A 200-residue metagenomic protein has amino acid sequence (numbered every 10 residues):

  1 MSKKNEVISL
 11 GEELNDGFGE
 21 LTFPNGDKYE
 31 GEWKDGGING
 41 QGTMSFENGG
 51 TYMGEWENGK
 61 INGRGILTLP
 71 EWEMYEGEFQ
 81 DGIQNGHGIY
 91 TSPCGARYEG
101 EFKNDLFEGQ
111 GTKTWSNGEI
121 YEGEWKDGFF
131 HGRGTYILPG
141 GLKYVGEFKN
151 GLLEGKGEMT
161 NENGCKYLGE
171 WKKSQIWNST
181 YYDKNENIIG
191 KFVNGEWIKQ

Functional and structural regions predicted by a protein language model:
M1-Q200: Glycine/tyrosine- and acidic-biased, solvent-exposed loop/turn segments at the edges of beta-strands
